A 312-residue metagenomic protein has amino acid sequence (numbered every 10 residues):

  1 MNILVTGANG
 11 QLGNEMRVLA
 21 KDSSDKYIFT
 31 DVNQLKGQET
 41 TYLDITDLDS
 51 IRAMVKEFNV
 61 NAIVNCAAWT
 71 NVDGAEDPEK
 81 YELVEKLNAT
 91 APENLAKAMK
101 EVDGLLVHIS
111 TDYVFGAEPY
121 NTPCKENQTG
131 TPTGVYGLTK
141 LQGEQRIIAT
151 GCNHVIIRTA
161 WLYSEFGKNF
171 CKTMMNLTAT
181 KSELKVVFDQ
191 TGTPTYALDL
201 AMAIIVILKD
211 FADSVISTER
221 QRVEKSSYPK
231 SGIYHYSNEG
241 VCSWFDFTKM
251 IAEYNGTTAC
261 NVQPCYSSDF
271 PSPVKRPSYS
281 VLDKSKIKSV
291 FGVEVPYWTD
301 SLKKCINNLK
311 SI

Functional and structural regions predicted by a protein language model:
I3-D22: N-terminal Rossmann NAD(P)H-binding glycine-rich loop of SDR-like oxidoreductase domains
T6, T30, I63-A67, L106-T111 (+1 more regions): SDR active-site strand-loop-helix element
N33-D47: Rossmann-fold cofactor-recognition segment
I45-L87: NAD(P)H-binding glycine-rich loop region in Rossmannoid oxidoreductase-like domains and their noncatalytic homologs
E82-N94, V114-I157, W161-S164: Catalytic helix-loop patch of NAD(P)-dependent Rossmann-fold dehydrogenases
Q145-V206: NAD(P)-dependent short-chain dehydrogenase/reductase
A203, D210-P271: Mid/C-terminal beta-alpha module of Rossmann-like enzyme folds, strongest in SDR-family dehydrogenases/epimerases
W298-I312: Amphipathic terminal alpha-helices
